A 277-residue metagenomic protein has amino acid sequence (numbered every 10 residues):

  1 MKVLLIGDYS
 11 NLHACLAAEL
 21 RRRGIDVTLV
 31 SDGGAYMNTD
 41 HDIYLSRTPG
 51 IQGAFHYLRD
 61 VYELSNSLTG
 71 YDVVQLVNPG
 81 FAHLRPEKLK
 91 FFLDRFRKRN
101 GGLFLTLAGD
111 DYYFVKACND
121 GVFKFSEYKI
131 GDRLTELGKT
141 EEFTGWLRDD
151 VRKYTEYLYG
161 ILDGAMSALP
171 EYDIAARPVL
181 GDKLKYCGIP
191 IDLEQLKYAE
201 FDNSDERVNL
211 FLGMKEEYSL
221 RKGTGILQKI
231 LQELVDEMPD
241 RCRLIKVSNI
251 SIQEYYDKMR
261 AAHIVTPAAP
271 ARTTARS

Functional and structural regions predicted by a protein language model:
M1-I43, K98-G101: N-terminal subdomain of nucleotide-sugar transferases
K2-I6, S65-K88, G102-T106, T266-P267: Short N-terminal targeting/anchoring amphipathic segment
N11-C15, Y218-E233: A conserved mid-protein helix/loop that constitutes part of the nucleotide-sugar donor-binding site
T39-D42, L105-D149: Acceptor-binding helix/loop patch of EC 2.4 sugar-transfer enzymes, predominantly nucleotide-sugar-dependent
Y62, L68, F91-K98, Y128-G164: Membrane-proximal helix-turn-helix segments that form the acceptor-binding/catalytic region of lipid-linked
F114-V115, E142-L184, K229, E233: A short, active-site helix/loop in glycosyltransferases that binds the activated sugar's phosphate group
K185-K222, Q228: Conserved donor-binding/catalytic core segment of Leloir-type glycosyltransferases
R260-T273: Acidic donor-binding loop of glycosyltransferase active sites
